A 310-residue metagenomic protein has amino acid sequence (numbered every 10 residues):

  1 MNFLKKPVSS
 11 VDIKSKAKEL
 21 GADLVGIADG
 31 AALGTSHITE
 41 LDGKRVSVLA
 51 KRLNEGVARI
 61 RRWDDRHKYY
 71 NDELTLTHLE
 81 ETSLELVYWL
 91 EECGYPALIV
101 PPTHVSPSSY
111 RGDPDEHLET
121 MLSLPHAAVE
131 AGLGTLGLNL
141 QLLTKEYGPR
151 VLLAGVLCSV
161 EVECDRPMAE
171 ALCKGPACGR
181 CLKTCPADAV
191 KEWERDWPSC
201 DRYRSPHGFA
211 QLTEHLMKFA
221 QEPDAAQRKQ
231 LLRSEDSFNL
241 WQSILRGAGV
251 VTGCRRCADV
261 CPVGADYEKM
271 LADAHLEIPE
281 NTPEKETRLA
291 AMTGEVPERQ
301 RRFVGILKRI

Functional and structural regions predicted by a protein language model:
M1, A17, A31-A32, V57 (+6 more regions): Intrinsic structural disorder
M1-L84: Non-catalytic, usually N-terminal nucleic-acid engagement modules in DNA/RNA processing proteins
K5-K6, K14-K18, K44, K51 (+10 more regions): Context-gated lysine
S9-D12, D29-A32, T75, D224 (+3 more regions): Serine/threonine-rich low-complexity intrinsically disordered regions
L41-K51, E116-L124, Q211-L216, A290-G294: Short, structured secondary-structure boundary patches
R66-H67, E92, Q300: Generic intrinsically disordered, low-complexity segments enriched for polar/acidic and small residues
T75-A265, K269-T282: Catalytic cores of enzyme domains
N281-I310: C-terminal non-catalytic accessory extensions
